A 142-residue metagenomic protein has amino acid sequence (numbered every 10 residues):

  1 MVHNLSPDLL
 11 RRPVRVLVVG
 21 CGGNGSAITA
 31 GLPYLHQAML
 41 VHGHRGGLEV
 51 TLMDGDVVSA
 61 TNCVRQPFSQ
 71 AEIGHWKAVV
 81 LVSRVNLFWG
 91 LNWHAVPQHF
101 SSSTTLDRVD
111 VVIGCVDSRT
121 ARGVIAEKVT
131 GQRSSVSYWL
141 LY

Functional and structural regions predicted by a protein language model:
M1-Y142: Adenine nucleotide-associated cytosolic modules
